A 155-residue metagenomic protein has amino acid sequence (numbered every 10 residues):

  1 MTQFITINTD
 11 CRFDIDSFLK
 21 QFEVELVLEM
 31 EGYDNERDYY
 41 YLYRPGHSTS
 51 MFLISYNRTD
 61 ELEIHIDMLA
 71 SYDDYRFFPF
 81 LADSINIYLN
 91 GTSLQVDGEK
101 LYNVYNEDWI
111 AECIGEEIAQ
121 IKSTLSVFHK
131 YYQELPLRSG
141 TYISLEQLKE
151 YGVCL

Functional and structural regions predicted by a protein language model:
M1-L155: Acidic (Asp/Glu-rich) sequence patches and key acidic residues that form negatively charged surfaces used
